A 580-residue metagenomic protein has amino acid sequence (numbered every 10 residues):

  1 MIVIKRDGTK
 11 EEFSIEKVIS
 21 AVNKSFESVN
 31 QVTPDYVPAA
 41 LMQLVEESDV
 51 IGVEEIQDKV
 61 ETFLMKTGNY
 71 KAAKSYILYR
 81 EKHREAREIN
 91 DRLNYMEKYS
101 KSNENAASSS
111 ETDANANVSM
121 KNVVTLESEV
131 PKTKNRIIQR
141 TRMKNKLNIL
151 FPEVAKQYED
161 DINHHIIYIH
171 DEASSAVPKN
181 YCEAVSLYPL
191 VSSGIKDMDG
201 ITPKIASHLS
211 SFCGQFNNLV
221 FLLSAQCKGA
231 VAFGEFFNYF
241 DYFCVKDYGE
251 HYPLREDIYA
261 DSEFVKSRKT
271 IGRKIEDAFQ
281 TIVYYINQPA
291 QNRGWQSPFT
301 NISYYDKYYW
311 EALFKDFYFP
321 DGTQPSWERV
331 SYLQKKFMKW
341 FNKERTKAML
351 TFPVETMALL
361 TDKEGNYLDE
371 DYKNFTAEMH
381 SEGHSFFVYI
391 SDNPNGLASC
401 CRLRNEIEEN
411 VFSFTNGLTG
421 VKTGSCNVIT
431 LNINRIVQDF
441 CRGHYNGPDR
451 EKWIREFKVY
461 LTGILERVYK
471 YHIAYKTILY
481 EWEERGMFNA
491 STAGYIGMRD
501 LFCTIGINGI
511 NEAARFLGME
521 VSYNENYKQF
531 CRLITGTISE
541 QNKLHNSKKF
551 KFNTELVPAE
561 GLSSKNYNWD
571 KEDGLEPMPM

Functional and structural regions predicted by a protein language model:
M1-S102, G497: Charged, amphipathic alpha-helical regulatory modules used for macromolecular assembly or allosteric control
E16, E54, D58, G234 (+2 more regions): Non-catalytic, well-ordered alpha-helical scaffold segments
V18, V22, F236-F240, A513-A514: Buried hydrophobic packing segments
L41-E46, E512-M519: Short, hydrophobic beta-strand segments
M96-R499, E520, N524-M580: Conserved catalytic cores of very large enzyme subunits
D500-F516, G536: Contiguous, well-ordered alpha-helical segments that form the cores/surfaces of helical PPI scaffolds
